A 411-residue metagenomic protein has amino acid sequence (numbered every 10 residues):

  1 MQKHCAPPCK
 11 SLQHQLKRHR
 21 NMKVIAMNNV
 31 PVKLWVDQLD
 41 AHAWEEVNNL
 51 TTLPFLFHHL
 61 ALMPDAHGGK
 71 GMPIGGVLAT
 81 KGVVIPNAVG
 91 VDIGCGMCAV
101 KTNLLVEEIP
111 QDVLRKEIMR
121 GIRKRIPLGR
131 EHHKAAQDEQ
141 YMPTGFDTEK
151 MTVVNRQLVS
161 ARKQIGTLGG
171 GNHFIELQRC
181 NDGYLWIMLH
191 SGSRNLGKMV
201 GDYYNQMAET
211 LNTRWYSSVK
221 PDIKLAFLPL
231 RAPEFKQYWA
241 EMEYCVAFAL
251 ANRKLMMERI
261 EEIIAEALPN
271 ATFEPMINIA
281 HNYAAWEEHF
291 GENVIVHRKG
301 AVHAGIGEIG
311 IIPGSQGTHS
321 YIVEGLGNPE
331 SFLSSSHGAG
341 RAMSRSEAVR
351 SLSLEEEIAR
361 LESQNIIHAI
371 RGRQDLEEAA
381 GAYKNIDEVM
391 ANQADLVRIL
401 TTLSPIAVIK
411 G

Functional and structural regions predicted by a protein language model:
M1-K17: BZIP DNA-binding basic region
C5, C9, C95-C98, C180 (+2 more regions): Generic recognition of cysteine residues
Q13-H14, C98-V100, R345-S346: Iron-sulfur (Fe-S) cluster-binding segments and ferredoxin-like electron-carrier domains, especially [2Fe-2S]
H19-V24: Low-complexity, highly charged intrinsically disordered N-terminal segments that act as targeting/localization
I25-E46, F55-L62, G68-I74, L78 (+3 more regions): Domain-length cofactor-binding catalytic modules of enzymes
T51: Beta-strand elements of modular eukaryotic interaction domains
A66-H67, C95: Acidic, glycine-rich active-site loops and adjacent beta-strand->loop/helix elements that engage anionic groups
A88-T148: A generic, well-ordered mixed alpha/beta core segment in the N-terminal half of proteins
